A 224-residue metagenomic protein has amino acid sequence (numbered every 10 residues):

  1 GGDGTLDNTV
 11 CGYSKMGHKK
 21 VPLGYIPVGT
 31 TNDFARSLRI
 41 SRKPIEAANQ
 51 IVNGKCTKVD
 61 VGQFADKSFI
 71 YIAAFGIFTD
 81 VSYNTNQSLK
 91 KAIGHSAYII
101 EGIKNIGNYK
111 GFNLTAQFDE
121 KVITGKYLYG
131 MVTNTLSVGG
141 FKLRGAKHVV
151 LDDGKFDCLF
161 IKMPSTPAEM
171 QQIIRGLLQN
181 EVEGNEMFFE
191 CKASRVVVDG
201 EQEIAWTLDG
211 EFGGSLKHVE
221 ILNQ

Functional and structural regions predicted by a protein language model:
D3, D7, C11: Active-site-proximal cofactor/substrate-binding loop regions of enzyme domains
D3, V81, G130, C158 (+1 more regions): A residue-level signal for conserved active-site and pocket-lining positions in enzyme catalytic cores
C11-V132: Catalytic core of DAGKc-family lipid kinases
A74, F78, M131-G145, F212: Glycine-rich phosphate/pyrophosphate-binding beta-alpha loops
T79-V81, T124-K126, V138-F141, T166-M170: Short acidic/glycine-rich loop or secondary-structure boundary segments that cap or lie
L89-S96, S137-V138, A146-S165: Gly/Ser/Thr-rich active-site loops/lids in small-molecule metabolic enzymes that frequently grip phosphoryl groups
K110-F112, K126-L128, D152-D157, K192-S194: A generic structural signal for short beta-strands and their flanking turns/coil linkers
F118, T124, V150, F160-Q224: ATP/nucleoside-binding phosphotransfer catalytic cores, i.e., glycine-rich phosphate-binding loops
